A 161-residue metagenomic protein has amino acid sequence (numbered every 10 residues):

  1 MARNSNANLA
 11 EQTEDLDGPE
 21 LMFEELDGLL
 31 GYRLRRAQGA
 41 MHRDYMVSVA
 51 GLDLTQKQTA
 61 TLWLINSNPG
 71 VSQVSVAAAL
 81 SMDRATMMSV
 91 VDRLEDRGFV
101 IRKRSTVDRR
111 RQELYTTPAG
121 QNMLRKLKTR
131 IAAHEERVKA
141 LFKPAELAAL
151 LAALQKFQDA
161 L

Functional and structural regions predicted by a protein language model:
M1-L26, A145-L161: C-terminal regulatory/oligomerization modules of transcriptional regulators
L9-E11, R43-Y45, R93: Compositionally biased intrinsically disordered low-complexity regions
F23-G28, Y32-R35, G39-T86: N-terminal helix-turn-helix DNA-binding core of bacterial DNA-binding proteins
Q38, L124, Q158-L161: A structural signal for well-ordered alpha-helices, especially hydrophobic packing surfaces of coiled-coils
H42, G70, D92-A152: Charged, amphipathic alpha-helical coiled-coil/dimerization segments
S89: DNA-binding alpha-helical recognition surfaces that contact promoter or target DNA
